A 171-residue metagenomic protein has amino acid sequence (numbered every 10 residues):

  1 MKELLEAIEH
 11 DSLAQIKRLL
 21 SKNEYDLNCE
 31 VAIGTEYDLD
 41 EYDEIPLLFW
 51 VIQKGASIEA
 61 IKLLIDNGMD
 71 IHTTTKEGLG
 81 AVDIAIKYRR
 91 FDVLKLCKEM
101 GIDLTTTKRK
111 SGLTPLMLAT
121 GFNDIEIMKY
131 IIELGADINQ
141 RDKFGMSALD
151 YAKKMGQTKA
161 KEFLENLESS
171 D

Functional and structural regions predicted by a protein language model:
M1-E6, H10, M100, L134 (+2 more regions): Ankyrin-repeat-protein effector appendages
M1-G55, K62, D66, S169-D171: Intrinsically disordered, low-complexity regulatory segments in ankyrin-centric signaling systems
M1-L4, E30-W50, T74-G80, T107-P115 (+1 more regions): Ankyrin-repeat boundary/"N-cap" motif
E6-S12, D38, Y42-D43, W50-S57 (+3 more regions): Ankyrin repeat A-helix N-terminal signature
Q15, E59-A60, D92-V93, E126-I127 (+1 more regions): Conserved ankyrin/ankyrin-like repeat signature
L20-D26, G34, K62-D70, K95-D103 (+2 more regions): Ankyrin repeat domain, specifically the short helix-to-loop turn at the C-terminus of the second helix of each repeat
Q53, K76-L113: Alpha-helical adaptor scaffolds
R109-Y151: Ankyrin-repeat and related helical/solenoid repeat scaffolds used for protein-protein interactions
